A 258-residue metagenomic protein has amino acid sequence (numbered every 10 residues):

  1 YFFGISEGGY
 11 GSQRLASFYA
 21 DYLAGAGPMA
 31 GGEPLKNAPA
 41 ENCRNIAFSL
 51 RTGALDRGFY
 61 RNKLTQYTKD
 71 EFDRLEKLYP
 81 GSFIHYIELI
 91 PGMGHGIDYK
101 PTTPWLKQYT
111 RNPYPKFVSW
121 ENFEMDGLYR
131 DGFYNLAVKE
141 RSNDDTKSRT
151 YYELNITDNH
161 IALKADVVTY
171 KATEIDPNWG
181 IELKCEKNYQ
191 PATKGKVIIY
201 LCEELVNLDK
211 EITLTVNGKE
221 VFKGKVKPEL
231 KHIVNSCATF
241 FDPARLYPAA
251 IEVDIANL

Functional and structural regions predicted by a protein language model:
Y1, G25, H160-A162: Structural motif
F2-G4, M29: Short beta-strand immediately N-terminal to the catalytic nucleophile in serine-hydrolase-like folds
G4-G8, S12: Gly/Ala-rich beta-loop-alpha elbow adjacent to hydrolase catalytic centers
Q13-A16, A38: Homeobox/homeodomain signature
L15-A24: Conserved hydrolase catalytic core segment
G25-K107: The feature captures the conserved acid-bearing segment of alpha/beta-hydrolase catalytic domains
R74-L258: Alpha/beta-hydrolase-fold serine-hydrolase catalytic core, especially in secreted/extracellular enzymes
